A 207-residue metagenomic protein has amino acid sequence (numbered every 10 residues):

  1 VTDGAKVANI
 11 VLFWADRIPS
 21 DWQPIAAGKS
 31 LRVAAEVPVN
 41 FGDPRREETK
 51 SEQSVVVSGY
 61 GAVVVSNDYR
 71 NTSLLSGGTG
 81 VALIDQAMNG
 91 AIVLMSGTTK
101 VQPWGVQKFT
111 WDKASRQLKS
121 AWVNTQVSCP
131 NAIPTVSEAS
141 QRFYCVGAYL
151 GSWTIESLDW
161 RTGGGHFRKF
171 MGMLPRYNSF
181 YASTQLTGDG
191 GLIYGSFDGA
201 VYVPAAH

Functional and structural regions predicted by a protein language model:
V1-D16, D21-P24, T187: Mobile, glycine-rich extracellular loop/lid and propeptide segments that shape or gate substrate/ligand access
T2-F13, P38-G80: Repeat-solenoid scaffold signature
F13-D16, F109-W111, E156-L158, Y202-A206: Hydrophobic/aromatic beta-strand positions that recur at structurally equivalent sites within the blades
F13-E48, F109-V127, G163-G172: Blade-edge beta-strand/turn elements of extracellular beta-propeller and related beta-sheet repeat scaffolds
A26, V101, L150, G195-F197: Structural signature of WD-repeat beta-propellers
G42-G59, Q126-V136, P175-L186: Repeated scaffold domains used in trafficking and secretory/extracellular systems, primarily beta-propellers
Y60-L174: Loop/turn-rich, solvent-exposed surfaces of beta-rich toroidal or solenoidal domains
Y177-H207: Blade-level signature of beta-propeller repeat domains, shared across WD40, Kelch, NHL, RCC1 and BNR/Asp-box propellers
